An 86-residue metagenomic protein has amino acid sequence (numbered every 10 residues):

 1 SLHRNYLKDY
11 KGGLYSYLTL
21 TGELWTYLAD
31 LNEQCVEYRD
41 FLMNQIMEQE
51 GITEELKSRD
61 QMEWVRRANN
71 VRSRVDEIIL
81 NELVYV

Functional and structural regions predicted by a protein language model:
S1-T21: Short N-terminal mixed-charge amphipathic segments
R4, E33-V36, D40, N44-G51: Anionic, Ser/Thr-rich low-complexity intrinsically disordered regions
Y15-L18, Y27, E82-Y85: Aromatic-enriched hydrophobic runs in primary sequence
S16, L20-L24, E48, I52: General structural signal for alpha-helix termini and helix-helix connectors
T21-N32, Q61-N69: Conserved phosphate/pyrophosphate-binding and hydrolysis machinery centered on Walker-type P-loop NTPases, extending
N44-V86: C-terminal charged interaction modules
